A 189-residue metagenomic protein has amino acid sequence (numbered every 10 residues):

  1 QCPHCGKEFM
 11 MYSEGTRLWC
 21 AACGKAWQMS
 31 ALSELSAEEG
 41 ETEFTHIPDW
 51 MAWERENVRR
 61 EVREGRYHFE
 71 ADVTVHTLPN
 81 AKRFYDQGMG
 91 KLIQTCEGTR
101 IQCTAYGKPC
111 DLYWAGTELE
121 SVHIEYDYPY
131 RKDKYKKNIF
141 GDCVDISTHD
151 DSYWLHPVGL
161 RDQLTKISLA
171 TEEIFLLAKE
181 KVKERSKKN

Functional and structural regions predicted by a protein language model:
Q1-G40: Cys/His-rich short segments
Y12, L92-T95, S147: Well-ordered beta-strand positions
E14, L32, T104-Y106, V158: Surface loops and adjacent helix of pleckstrin homology
R17, A26, C96-R100, S152: Structural motif
L18-A21, I101-C103, V144-S147: Generic recognition of long tandem-repeat/solenoid scaffolds
L35-I93: Anionic N-terminal interaction surfaces
T77-K91, T95-F140: Phosphoinositide-binding peripheral membrane targeting modules
W114-N189: Acidic, Ser/Thr- and proline-rich intrinsically disordered linker/docking segments of eukaryotic scaffolds
